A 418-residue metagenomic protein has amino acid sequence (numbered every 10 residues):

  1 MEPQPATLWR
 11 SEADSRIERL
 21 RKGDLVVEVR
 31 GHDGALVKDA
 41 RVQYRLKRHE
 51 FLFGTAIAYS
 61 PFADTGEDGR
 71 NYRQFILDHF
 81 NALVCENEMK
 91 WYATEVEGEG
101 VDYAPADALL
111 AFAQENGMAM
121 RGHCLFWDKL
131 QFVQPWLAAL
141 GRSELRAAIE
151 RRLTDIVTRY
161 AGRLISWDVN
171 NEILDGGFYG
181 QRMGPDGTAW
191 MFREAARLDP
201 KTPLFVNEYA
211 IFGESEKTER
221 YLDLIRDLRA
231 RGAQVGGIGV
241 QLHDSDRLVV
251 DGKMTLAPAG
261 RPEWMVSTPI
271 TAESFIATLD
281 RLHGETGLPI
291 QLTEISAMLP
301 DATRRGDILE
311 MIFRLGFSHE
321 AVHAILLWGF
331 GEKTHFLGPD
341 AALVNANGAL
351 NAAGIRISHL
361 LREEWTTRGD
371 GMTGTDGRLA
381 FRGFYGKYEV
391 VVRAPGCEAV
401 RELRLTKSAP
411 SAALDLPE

Functional and structural regions predicted by a protein language model:
M1-P61, W91-E95, R121, M183-D186 (+4 more regions): Beta-strand-rich domain onsets/edges
V26, R48-D107, F112, M118-A119 (+2 more regions): N-terminal substrate-binding region of glycoside hydrolase catalytic domains
V27, L83, A113, I156 (+5 more regions): Conserved, mostly hydrophobic/aromatic
L52-G54, A82-V84, G117-R121, L164-D168 (+4 more regions): Structural preference for beta-strand elements that scaffold enzyme active sites
E95-E97, V101-P105, F132-T202, V206-D223 (+3 more regions): Active-site cleft segment of glycoside hydrolase catalytic domains centered on the general acid/base Glu
E294, P300-D301, R305-D340: Substrate-binding cleft of secreted/luminal carbohydrate-active enzymes
E364-D376: Short, acidic Ser/Thr/Gly-rich low-complexity loop/linker segments typical of extracellular and cell-surface proteins
G386-G396: A short, solvent-exposed beta-strand micro-motif common in secreted/extracellular proteins
